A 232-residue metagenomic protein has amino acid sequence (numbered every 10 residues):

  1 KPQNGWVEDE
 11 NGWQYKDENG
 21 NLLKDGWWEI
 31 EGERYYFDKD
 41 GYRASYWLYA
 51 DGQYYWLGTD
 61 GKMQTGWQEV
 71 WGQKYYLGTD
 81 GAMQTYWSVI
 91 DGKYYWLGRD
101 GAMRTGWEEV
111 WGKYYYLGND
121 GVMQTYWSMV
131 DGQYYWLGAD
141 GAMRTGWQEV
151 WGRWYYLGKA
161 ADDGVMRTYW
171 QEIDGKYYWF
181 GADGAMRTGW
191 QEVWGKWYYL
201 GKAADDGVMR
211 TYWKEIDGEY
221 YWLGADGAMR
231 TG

Functional and structural regions predicted by a protein language model:
K1-G232: Extracellular adhesion/carbohydrate-binding repeat motifs centered on closely spaced tryptophans
